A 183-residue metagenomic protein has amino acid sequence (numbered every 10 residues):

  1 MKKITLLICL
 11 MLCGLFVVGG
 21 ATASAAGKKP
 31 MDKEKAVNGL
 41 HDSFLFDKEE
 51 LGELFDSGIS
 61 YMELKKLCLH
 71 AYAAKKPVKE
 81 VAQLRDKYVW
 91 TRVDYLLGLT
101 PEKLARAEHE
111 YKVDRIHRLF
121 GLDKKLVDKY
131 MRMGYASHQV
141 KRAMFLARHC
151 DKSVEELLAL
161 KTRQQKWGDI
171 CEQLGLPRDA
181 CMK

Functional and structural regions predicted by a protein language model:
M1-L6: Positively charged n-region of N-terminal signal peptides that target proteins for export
L7-I8, A71: A broad, structure-centric signal for solvent-exposed, well-ordered loop/edge residues that line or flank functional
I8-V17: Bacterial N-terminal signal peptides
V18-A23: Short, intrinsically disordered, low-complexity terminal segments
S24-K183: General marker for long, soluble alpha-helical cores
